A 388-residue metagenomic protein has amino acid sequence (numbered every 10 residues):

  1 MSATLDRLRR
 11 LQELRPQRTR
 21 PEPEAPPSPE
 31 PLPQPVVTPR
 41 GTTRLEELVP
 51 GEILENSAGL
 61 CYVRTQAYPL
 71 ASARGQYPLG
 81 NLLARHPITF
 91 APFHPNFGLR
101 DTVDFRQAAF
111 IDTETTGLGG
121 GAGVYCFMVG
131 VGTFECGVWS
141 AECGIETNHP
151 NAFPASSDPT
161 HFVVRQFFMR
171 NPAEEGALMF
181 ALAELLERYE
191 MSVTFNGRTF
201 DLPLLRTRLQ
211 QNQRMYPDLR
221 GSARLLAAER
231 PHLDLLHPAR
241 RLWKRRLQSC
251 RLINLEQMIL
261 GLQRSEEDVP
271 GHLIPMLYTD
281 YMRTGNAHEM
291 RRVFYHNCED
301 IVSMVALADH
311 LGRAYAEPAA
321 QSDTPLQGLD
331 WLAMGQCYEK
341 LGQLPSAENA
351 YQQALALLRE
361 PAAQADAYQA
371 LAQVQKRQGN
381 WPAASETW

Functional and structural regions predicted by a protein language model:
M1-D104: N-terminal accessory regions of nucleic-acid-interacting proteins
G123-E135, P159-R165, M191-S192, G197-E299: Metal-dependent phosphoesterase core characteristic of DEDDh/y 3'-5' exonuclease domains
F134-T160: Short, basic, low-complexity termini and linkers enriched in Ser/Thr/Gly/Pro that act as targeting/leader peptides
